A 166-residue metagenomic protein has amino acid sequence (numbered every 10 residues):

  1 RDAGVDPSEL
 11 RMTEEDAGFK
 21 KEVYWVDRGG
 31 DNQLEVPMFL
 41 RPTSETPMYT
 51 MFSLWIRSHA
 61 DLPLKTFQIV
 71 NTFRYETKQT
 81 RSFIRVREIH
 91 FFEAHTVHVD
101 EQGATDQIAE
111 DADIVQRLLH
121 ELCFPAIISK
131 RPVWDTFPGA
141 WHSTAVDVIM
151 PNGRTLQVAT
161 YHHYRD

Functional and structural regions predicted by a protein language model:
R1-D166: TRNA-recognition modules of translation machinery and tRNA-sensing kinases, especially anticodon-binding
